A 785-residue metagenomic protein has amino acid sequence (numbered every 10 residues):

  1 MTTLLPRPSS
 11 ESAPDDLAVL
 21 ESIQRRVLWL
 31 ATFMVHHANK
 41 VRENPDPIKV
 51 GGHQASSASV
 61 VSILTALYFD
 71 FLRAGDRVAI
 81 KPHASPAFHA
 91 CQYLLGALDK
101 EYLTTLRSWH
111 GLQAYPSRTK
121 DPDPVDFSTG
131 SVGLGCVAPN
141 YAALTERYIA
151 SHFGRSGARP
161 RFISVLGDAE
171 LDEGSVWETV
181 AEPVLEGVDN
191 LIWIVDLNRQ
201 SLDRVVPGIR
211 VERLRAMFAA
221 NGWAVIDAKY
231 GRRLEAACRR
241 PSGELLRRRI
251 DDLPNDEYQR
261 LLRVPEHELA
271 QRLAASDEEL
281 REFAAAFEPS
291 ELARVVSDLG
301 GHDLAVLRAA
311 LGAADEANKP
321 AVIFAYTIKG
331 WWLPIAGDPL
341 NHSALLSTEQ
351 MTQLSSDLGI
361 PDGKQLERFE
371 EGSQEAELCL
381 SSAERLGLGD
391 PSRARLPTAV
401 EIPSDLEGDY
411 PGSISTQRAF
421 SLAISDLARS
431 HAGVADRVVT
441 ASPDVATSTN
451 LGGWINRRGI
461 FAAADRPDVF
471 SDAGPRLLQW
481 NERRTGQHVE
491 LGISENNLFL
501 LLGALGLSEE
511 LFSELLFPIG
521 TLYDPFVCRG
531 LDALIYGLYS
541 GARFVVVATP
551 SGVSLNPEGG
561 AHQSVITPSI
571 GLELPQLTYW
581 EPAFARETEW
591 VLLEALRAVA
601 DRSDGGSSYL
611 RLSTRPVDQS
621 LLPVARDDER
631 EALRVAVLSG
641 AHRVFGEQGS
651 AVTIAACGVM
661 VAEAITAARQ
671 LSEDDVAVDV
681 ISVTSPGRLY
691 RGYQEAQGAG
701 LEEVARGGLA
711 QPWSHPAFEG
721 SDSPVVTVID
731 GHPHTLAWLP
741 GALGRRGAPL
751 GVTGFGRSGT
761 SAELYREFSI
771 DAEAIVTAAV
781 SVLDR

Functional and structural regions predicted by a protein language model:
S12-L20, R42-G51, R73-D76, D121-T129 (+12 more regions): Glycine- and acidic
D15-V27, A31-P45, H53-E186, P207 (+3 more regions): Cofactor-binding active-site loop characterized by glycine-rich and histidine/acidic residues
A18, S22, G51-Q54, A79 (+18 more regions): Alpha-helix capping and helix-loop boundary segments enriched in small/acidic/polar residues
Q24-W29, D76, S373, L378-A542 (+7 more regions): Non-catalytic terminal/interface segments that mediate subunit docking, oligomerization, and allosteric communication
A55-L64, A84-A87, G133-N140, S175 (+10 more regions): Catalytic-loop motifs flanking and including active-site residues across diverse enzymes
P82-P86, P160, L166-E173, D196-S201 (+12 more regions): Acidic, glycine-rich active-site loops and adjacent beta-strand->loop/helix elements that engage anionic groups
S108-S128, L134, L144, Y148-R159 (+4 more regions): Thiamine diphosphate
